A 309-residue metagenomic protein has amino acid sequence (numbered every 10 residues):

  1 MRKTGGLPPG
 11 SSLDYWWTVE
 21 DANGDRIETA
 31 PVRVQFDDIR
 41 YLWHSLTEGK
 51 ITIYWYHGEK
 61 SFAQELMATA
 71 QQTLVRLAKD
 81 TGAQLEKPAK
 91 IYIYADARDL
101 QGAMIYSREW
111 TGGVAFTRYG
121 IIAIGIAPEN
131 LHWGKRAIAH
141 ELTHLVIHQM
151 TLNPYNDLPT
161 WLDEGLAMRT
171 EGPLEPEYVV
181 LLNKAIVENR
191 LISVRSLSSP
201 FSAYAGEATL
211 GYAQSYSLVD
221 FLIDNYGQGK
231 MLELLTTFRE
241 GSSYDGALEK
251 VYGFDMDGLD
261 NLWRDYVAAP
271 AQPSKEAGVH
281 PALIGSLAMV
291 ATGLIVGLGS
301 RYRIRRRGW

Functional and structural regions predicted by a protein language model:
M1-R40: Beta-strand-enriched, solvent-exposed domains that form extended recognition/catalytic surfaces
I27, I51-I53, M256: Short, isolated positions in well-ordered beta-strands
L42-Y155, P159, P200-F201, G211 (+1 more regions): Juxtacatalytic substrate-recognition/specificity segment
Q71-G82, T143-L152, E171-P176, V187 (+6 more regions): Sec-exported extracytoplasmic/periplasmic mature domains
H140, G165, A213-S217: A structural signal for well-ordered alpha-helical segments within the folded catalytic domains of diverse enzymes
M150, D157-P200, E249-A268: Post-HExxH zinc-binding segment in Zn-dependent metallohydrolases
V179-L218, Y226, M231-L234: Long, well-structured alpha-helical subdomains associated with metal-dependent extracellular/ecto-lumenal hydrolases
L191-R195, A203-L210, E233-W309: Beta/coil-rich, acidic/histidine-enriched accessory regions frequently appended to metallopeptidases
